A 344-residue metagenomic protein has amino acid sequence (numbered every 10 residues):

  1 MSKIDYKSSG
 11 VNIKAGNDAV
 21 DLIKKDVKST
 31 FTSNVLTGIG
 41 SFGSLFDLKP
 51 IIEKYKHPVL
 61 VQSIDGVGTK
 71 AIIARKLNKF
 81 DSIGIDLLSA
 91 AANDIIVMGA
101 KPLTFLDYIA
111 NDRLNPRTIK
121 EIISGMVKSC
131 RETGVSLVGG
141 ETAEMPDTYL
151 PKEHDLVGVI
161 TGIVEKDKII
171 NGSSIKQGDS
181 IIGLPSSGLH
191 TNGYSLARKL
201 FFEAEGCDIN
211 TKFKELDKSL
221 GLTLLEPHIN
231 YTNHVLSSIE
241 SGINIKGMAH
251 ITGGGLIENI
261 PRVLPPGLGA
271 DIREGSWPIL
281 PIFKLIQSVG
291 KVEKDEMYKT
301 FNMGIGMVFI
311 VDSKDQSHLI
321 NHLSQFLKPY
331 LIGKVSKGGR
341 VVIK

Functional and structural regions predicted by a protein language model:
S2-N34: N-terminal amphipathic/basic leader segments beginning at the initiator methionine
S2-S9, K25, T118-S136, Y149-L156 (+3 more regions): Glycine-/charge-enriched secondary-structure boundary and capping motifs
V20, I52, G68, E144 (+2 more regions): Residue-level detector of flexible, active-site-proximal loop/helix-junction positions within diverse enzyme catalytic
V27-F31, A204, G290: Short amphipathic alpha-helical segments enriched in hydrophobics
F31-S187: Glycine-rich phosphate/pyrophosphate-binding loop regions near the starts of catalytic domains
D107, P151, H190, A197-L200 (+1 more regions): Active-site-proximal loop/short-helix segments that contain or immediately flank catalytic acid/base residue(s)
Q177-K218, L222: Acidic, glycine-rich loop-and-beta core segments that form the ion-binding/anion-interacting portion of active sites
